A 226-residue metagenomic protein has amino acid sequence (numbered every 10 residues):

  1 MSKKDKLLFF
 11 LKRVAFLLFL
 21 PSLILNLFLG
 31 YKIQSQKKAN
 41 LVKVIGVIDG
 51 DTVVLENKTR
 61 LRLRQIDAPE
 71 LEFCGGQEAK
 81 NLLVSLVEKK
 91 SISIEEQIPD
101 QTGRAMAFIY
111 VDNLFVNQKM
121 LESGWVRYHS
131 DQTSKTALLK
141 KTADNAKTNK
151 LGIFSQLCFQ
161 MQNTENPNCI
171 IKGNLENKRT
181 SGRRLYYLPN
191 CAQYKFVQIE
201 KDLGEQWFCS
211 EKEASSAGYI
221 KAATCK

Functional and structural regions predicted by a protein language model:
S2-K226: Small beta-barrel nucleic-acid-binding modules, primarily SNase/OB-fold domains and secondarily Tudor-like barrels
